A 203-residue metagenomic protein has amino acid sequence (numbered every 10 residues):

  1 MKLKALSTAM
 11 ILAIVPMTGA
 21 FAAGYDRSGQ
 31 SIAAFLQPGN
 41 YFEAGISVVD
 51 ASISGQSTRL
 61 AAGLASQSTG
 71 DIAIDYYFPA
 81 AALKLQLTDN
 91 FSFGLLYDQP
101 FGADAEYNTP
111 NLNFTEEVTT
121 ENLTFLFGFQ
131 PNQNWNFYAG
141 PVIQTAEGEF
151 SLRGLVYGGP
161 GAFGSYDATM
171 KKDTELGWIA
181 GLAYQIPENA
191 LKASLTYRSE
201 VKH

Functional and structural regions predicted by a protein language model:
A5-S7, M17-G55: Outer-membrane beta-barrel biogenesis signature
I11-A13: Repetitive helical segments and hydrophobic/amphipathic motifs
A23-R27, A51-S68, Y77-A80, Q86-H203: Outer-membrane beta-barrel porins/channels
S31-P38, D71-D75, A82-Q86: Short secondary-structure boundary/capping segments within folded domains
